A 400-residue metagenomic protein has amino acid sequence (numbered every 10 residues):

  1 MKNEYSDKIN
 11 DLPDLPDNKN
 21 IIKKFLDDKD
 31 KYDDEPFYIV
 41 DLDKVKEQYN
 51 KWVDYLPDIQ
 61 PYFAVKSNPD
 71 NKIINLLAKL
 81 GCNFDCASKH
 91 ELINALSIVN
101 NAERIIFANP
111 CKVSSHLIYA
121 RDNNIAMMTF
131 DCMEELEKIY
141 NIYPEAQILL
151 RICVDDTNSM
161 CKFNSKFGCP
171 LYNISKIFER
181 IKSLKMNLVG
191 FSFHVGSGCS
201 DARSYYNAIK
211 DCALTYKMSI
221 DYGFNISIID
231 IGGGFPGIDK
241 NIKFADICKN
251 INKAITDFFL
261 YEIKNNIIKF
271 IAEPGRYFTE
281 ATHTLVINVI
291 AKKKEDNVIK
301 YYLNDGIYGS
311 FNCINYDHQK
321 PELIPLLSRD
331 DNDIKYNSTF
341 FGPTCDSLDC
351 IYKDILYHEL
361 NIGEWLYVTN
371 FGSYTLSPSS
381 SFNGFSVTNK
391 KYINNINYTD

Functional and structural regions predicted by a protein language model:
M1-M127, M133-A146, F178, S183 (+5 more regions): A charged N-terminal "starter" segment
I21, F25-D28, N250, L260 (+1 more regions): Charged (often Lys/Glu-rich) extended helix/loop segments that serve as interaction or gating elements
I39-K46, N71, C86-K89, S114 (+10 more regions): Electropositive phosphate-/nucleotide-binding environments in soluble metabolic enzymes
A64-D70, A87-E91, P110-K112, M133-E135 (+6 more regions): Active-site beta-loop-alpha junctions enriched in small/polar residues
I73, L92-I98, K138, N158 (+4 more regions): Active-site-proximal flexible loops/turns
L76-L77, V99-N101, R121-D122, I142-E145 (+6 more regions): Short, glycine/charged-enriched secondary-structure capping and boundary segments
N83, I106, T129, L149-R151 (+8 more regions): Structured core elements
V154-A291, Y357, N383: Active-site loop/helix belt of alpha/beta enzymes
